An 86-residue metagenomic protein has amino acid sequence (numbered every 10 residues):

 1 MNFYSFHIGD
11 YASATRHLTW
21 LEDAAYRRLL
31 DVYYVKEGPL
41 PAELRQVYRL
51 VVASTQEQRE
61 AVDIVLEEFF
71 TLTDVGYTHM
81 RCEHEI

Functional and structural regions predicted by a protein language model:
M1-I86: Detector for short helical micro-motifs
